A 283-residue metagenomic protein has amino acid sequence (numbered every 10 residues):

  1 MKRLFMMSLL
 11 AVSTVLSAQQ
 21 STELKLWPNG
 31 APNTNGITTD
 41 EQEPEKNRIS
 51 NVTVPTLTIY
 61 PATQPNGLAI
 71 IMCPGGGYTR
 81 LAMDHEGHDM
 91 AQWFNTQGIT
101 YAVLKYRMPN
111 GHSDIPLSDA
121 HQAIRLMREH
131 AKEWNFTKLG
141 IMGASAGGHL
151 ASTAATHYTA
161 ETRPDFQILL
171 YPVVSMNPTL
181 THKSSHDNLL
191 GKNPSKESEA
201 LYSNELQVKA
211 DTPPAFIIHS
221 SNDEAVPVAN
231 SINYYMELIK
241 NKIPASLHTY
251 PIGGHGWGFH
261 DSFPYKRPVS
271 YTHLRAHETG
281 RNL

Functional and structural regions predicted by a protein language model:
P44-K46, V173-Q207, P213: Mobile cap/lid helix-loop segments that gate and shape the active-site cleft of serine hydrolases
G67-G75: Short beta-strand element of the alpha/beta-hydrolase
L81-A91, A102-K138, H260-R267: Catalytic nucleophile-loop/oxyanion-hole region of alpha/beta-hydrolase and closely related hydrolase-like folds
Q122-T181: Primarily recognizes the serine-hydrolase "nucleophile elbow" in alpha/beta-hydrolase and SGNH/GDSL folds
I217-H219, D223: Short beta-strand/loop motif that positions the catalytic acidic residue of the alpha/beta-hydrolase fold
A225-N230: Conserved alpha/beta-hydrolase "acid-adjacent" motif
I239-H255: Catalytic histidine neighborhood in serine/cysteine hydrolases with alpha/beta-hydrolase-type architecture
H273, G280-L283: Single conserved hydrophobic/aromatic residue that forms the stacking wall/gate of nucleotide- or nucleobase-binding
